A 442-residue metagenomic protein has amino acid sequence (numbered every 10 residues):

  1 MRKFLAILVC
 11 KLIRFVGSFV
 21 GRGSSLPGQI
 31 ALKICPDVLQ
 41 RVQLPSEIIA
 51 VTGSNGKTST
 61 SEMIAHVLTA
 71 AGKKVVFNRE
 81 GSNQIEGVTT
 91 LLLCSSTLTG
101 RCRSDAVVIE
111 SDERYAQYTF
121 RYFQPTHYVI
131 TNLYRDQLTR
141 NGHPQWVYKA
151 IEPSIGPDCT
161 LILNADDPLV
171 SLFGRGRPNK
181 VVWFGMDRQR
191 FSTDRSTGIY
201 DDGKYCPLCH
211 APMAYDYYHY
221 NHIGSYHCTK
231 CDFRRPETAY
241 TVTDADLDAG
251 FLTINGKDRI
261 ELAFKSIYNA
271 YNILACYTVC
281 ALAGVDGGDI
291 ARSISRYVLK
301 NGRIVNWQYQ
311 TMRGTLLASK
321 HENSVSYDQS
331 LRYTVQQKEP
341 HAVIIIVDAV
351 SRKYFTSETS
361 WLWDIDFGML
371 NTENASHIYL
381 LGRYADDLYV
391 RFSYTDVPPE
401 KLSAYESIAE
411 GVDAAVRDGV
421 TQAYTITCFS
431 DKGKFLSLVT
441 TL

Functional and structural regions predicted by a protein language model:
M1-I13, G17, R22-S24, H210 (+5 more regions): ATP-dependent carboxylate-amine ligase
R2-G185, R190-T197, D201-Y205: Phosphate-binding loop of NTP-binding sites
S25, S59, N83, R114 (+10 more regions): Conserved active-site and cofactor/substrate-binding residues in soluble primary-metabolism enzymes
S61, Y118-T119, T139-R140, L172-G174 (+7 more regions): Short glycine-/acidic-enriched loop or helix-start segments at secondary-structure transitions that form or flank
I64, L68, V88-L92, I273-A283 (+1 more regions): Buried hydrophobic packing segments
A71, S95-L98, S154, G176-K180 (+9 more regions): Change "in soluble alpha/beta enzymes" to "in soluble alpha/beta proteins
G185-V325: Adenine nucleotide phosphate-binding catalytic loops in nucleotide-utilizing enzymes
